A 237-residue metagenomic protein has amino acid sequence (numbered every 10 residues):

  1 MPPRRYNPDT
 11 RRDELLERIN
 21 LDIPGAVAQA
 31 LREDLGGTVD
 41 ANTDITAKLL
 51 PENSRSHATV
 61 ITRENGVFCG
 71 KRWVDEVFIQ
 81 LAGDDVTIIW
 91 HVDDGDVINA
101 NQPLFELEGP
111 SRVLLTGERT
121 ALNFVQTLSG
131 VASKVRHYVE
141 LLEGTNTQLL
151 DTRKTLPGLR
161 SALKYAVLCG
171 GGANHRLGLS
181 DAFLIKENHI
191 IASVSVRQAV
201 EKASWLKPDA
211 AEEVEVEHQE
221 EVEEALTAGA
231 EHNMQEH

Functional and structural regions predicted by a protein language model:
P2-A228: Acidic/glycine-rich phosphate/pyrophosphate-binding loops and surrounding catalytic core that coordinate Mg2+
E231: Short acidic/polar active-site loop segments enriched in Thr and Asp
H237: Short secondary-structure boundary segments
